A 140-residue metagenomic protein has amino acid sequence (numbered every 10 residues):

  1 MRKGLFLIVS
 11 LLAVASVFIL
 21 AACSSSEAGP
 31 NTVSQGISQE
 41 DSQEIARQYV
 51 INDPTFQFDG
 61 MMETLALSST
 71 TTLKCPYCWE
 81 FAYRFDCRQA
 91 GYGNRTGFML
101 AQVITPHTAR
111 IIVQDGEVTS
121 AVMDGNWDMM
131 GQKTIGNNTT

Functional and structural regions predicted by a protein language model:
M1-L5: Positively charged n-region of N-terminal signal peptides that target proteins for export
L7-V14: Sec-dependent N-terminal signal peptides
I19-A22: C-terminal motif of bacterial Sec signal peptides marking the signal peptidase cleavage site
S24-S26: Bacterial signal peptide processing site
A28-T70: Short, non-transmembrane alpha-helical segments in secretory-pathway proteins
T32-G36, T108-A109, D124: Second-shell loop/turn segments in exported
G60-I111: Exposed beta-strand-loop-beta-strand "reactive/processing" segments of non-cytosolic proteins
D115-T140: C-terminal partner/receptor-binding element of secreted or periplasmic proteins
